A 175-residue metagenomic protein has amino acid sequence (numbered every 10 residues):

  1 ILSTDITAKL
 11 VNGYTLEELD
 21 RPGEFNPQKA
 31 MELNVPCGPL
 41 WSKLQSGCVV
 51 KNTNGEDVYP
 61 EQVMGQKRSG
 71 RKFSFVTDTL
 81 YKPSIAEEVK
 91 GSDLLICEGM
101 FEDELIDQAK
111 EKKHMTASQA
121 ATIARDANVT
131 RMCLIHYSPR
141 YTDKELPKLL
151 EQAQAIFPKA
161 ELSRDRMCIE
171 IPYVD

Functional and structural regions predicted by a protein language model:
I1-F75, T79-E88, L94-I96: Active-site-proximal loop/helix segment associated with metal-binding centers of metalloenzymes
Y81-D175: Binuclear metal-ion centers of metallo-dependent hydrolases, dominated by the metallo-beta-lactamase
